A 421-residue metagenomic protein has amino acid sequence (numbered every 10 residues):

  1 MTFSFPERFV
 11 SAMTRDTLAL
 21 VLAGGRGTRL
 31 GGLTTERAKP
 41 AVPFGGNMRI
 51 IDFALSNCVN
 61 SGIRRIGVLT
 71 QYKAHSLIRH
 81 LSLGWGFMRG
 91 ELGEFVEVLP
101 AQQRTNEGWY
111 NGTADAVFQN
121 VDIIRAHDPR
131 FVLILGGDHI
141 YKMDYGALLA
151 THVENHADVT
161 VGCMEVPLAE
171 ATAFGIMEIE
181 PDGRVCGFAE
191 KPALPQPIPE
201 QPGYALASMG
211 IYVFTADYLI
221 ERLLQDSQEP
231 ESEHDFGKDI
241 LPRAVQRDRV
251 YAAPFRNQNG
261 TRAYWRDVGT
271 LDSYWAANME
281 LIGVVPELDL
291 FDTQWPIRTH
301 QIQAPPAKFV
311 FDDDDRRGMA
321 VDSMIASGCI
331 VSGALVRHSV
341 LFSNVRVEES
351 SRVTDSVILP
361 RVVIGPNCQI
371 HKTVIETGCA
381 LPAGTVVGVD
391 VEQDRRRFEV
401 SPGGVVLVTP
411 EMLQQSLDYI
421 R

Functional and structural regions predicted by a protein language model:
M1-L18, L194, D217, E221-R421: Left-handed beta-helix
T2-G86, L92-E94, R104-E107: N-terminal glycine-rich phosphate-binding loop and ensuing alpha1 helix
I50-A54, D115-Q119, I240: Well-ordered alpha-helical segments embedded in enzymatic catalytic cores
G93-V117: Active-site-proximal specificity loops/subdomain of glycosyltransferases
V132: Short aromatic/hydrophobic "clamp" motif used to bind/position activated sugar donors
L135-G136: Active-site acidic Asp-centered loop
K142-D217, E221-Q225: Conserved core of the sugar-phosphate nucleotidyltransferase
